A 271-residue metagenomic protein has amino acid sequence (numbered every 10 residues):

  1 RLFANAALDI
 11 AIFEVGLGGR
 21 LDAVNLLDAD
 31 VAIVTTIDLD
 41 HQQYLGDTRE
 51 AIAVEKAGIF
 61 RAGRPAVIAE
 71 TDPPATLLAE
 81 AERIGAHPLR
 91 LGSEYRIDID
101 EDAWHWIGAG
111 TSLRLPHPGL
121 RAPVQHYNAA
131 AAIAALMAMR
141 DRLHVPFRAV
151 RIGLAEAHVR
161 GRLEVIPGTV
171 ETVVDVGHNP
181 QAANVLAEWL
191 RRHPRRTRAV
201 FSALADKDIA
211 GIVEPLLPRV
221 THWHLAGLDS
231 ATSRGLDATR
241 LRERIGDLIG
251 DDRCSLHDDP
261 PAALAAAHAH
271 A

Functional and structural regions predicted by a protein language model:
R1-A4, A57, M137, A187-R191 (+2 more regions): Generic structural signal for well-ordered alpha-helical scaffold segments
L2, A23-N25, G58, E80: Hydrophobic/aromatic ligand-binding patch that stacks against planar heteroaromatic rings of cofactors or nucleotides
A4-N5, D9-V15, D22-N25, A29-I33 (+3 more regions): Nucleotide phosphate-binding/pyrophosphate-handling subdomain across enzymes that bind or process nucleotide phosphates
I10, P88, T197, D252-C254: Hydrophobic anchor at the start of a short beta-strand that flanks the dinucleotide cofactor-binding loop
D30-V31, Y44-I59, R64-Y127, I133-A134 (+1 more regions): Internal gly/pro-rich beta-alpha loop/helix module that stabilizes soluble enzyme cofactors or their anionic handles
L39-Q43, Y95-I97, A231-S233: Short gly/pro/ser/thr-enriched loop/turn and capping motifs at secondary-structure boundaries
V67, T71-G85, D100-A103, E171-V174 (+1 more regions): C-terminal helical cap/extension that packs against the catalytic core of soluble nucleotide-cofactor enzymes
I68-E70, E82-I99, G119-A122, F147-A157 (+5 more regions): Beta-strand->loop->alpha-helix junctions that form or flank phosphate-binding loops in nucleotide-handling enzymes
